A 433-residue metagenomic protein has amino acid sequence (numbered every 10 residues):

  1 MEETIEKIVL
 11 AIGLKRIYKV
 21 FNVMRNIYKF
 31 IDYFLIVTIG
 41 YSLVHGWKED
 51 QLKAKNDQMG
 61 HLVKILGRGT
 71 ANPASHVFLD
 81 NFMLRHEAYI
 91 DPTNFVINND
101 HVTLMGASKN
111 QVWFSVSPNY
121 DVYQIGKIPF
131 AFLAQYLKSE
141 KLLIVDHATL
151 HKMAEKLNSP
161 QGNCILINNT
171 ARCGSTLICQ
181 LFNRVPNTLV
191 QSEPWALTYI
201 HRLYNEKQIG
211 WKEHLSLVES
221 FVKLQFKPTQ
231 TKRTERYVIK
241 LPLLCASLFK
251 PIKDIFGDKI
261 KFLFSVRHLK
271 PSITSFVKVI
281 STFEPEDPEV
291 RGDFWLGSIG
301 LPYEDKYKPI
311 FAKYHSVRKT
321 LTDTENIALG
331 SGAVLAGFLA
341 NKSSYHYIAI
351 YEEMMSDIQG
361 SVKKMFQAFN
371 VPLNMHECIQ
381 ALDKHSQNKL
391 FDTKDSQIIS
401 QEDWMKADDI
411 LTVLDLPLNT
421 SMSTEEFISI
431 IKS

Functional and structural regions predicted by a protein language model:
M1-K156, Y303-I327, S331-I348, M354-S433: PAPS-dependent sulfotransferases, especially Golgi type II membrane carbohydrate sulfotransferases
K156-G162: Phosphate-binding P-loop
N163, T170, Q180-A246, D254 (+3 more regions): PAPS-dependent sulfation machinery
I165, L189, K261-F264, Y347-A349: Hydrophobic/aromatic beta-strand patches that form the interior of the parallel beta-sheet core in alpha/beta enzyme
C173-G174: Conserved glycine(s) of the Walker
L177: Hydrophobic positions on the alpha1 helix immediately C-terminal to the Walker A/P-loop
L241-F249, P271, F294: Adenylate-forming
F256-K278, M365: Conserved phosphate-donor/acceptor-positioning beta-strand/loop module used by diverse small-molecule
